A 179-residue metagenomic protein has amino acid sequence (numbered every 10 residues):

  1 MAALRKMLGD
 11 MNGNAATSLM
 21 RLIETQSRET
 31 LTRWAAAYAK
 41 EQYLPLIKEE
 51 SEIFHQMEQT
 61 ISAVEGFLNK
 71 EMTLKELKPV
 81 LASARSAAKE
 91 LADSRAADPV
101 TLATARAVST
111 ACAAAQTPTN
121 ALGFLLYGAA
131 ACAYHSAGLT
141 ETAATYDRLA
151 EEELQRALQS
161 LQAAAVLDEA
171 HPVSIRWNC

Functional and structural regions predicted by a protein language model:
A2-A3, G138-C179: C-terminal binding/interaction regions
A2-D147: Structured binding/interaction patches within domain cores
